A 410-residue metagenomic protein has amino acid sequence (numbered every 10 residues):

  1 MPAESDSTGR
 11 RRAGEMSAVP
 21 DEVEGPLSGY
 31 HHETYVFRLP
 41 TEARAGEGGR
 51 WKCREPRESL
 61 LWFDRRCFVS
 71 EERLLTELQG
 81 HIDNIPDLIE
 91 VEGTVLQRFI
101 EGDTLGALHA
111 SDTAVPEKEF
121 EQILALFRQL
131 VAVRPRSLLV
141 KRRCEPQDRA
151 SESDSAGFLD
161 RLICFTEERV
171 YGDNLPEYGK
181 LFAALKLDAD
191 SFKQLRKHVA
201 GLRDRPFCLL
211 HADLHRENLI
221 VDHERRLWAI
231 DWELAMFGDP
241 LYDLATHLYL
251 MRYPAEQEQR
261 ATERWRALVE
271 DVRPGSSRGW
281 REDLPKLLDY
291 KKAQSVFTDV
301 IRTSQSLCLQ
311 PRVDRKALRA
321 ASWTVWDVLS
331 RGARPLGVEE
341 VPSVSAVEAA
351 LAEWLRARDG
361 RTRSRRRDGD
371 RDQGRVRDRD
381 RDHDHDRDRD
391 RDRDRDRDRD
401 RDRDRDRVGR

Functional and structural regions predicted by a protein language model:
M1-G25: Juxta-kinase regulatory segment immediately upstream of eukaryotic protein kinase catalytic domains
G25-L39, A43, E47-R50, L195-Y242: Active-site acidic catalytic loop and adjacent metal/ATP-binding pocket of ATP-dependent phosphoryl transfer enzymes
H31-F68, A107-D112: ATP-binding glycine-rich loop module of kinase domains
L78, G106-D148, L181, L185-L202: Conserved kinase catalytic-core helix
Q79-E92: Conserved HxN/HPN-centered segment at the entrance to the catalytic loop of eukaryotic protein kinase-like domains
T94-T104: Conserved short submotifs of the Hanks-type protein kinase catalytic core that shape the nucleotide-binding pocket
L241-G275, D289-P311, V328: Active-site activation/catalytic loop segments of kinase-like enzymes and analogous catalytic loops in related
T298-R375, D404-R410: ATP/Mg2+ or Mg2+-diphosphate-binding catalytic cores that bind nucleotide phosphates or diphosphates via glycine-rich
